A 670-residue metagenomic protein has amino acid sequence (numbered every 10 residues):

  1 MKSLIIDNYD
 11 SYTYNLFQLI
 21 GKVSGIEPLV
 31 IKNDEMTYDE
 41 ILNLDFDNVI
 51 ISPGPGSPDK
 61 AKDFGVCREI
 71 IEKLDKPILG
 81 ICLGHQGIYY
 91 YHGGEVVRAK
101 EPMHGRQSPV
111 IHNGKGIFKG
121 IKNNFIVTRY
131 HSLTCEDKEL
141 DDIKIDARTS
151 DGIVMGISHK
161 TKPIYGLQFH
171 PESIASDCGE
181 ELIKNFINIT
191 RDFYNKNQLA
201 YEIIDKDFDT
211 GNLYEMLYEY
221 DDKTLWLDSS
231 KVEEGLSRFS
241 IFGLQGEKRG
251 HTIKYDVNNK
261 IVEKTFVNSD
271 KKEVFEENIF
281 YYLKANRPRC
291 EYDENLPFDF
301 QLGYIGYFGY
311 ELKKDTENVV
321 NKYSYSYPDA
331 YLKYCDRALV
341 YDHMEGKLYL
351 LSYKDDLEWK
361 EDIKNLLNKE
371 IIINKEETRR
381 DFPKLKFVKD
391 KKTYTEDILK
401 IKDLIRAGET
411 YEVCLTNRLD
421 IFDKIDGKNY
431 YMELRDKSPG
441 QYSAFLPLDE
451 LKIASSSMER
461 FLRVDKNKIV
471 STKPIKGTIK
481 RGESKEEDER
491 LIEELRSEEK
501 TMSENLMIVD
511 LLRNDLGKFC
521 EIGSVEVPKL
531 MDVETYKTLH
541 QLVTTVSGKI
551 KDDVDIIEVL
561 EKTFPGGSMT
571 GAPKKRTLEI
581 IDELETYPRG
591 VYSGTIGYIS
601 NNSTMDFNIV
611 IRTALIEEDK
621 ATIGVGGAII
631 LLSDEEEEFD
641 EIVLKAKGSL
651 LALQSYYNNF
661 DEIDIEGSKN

Functional and structural regions predicted by a protein language model:
M1-L4: Extreme N-terminal starter segment of soluble prokaryotic enzymes
I6-D7, F169, L227, V509: Active-site flanking residues adjacent to catalytic metal/cofactor-binding acidic residues
K22-S24, V30-K32, T37, N48-I51 (+1 more regions): A generic "structured core" feature
P28-V30, V96, I145: Generic structural signal for residues in well-ordered beta-strands
N43-G120, N124, I183: Cysteine-nucleophile active-site neighborhood
G114-K162, G594: Catalytic beta-strand/loop cores that center a nucleophilic Ser/Cys/Thr and support acyl-enzyme chemistry
P171-N195: Acyltransferase
N195-N670: Extended alpha-helical targeting/anchoring segments, especially N-terminal organellar/secretory targeting helices
